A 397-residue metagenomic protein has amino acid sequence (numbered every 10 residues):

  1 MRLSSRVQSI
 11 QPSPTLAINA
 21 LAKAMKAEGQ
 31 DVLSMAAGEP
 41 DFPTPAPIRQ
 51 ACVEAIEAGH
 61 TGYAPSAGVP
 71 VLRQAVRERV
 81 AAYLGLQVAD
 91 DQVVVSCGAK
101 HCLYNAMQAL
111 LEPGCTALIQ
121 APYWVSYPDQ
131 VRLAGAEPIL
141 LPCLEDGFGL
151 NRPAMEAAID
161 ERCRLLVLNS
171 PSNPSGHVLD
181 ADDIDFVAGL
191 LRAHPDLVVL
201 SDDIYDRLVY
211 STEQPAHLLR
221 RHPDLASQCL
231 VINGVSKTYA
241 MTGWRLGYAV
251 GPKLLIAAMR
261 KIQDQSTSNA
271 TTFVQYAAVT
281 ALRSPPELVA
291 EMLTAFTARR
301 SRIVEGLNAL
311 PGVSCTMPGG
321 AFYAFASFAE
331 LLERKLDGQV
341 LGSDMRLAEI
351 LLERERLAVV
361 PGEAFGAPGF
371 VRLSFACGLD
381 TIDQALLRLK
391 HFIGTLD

Functional and structural regions predicted by a protein language model:
L3, Q11-S13, I18-V32, E39-A55 (+1 more regions): PLP-dependent class I/II
V7: Substrate/cofactor-recognition hotspot
A36-E39, E54-R73: A glycine-/small-polar-enriched, mobile loop at the entrance of the PLP active site in fold-type I
Y63-S96: Conserved N-terminal alpha-helix of the aminotransferase class I/II PLP-enzyme fold
